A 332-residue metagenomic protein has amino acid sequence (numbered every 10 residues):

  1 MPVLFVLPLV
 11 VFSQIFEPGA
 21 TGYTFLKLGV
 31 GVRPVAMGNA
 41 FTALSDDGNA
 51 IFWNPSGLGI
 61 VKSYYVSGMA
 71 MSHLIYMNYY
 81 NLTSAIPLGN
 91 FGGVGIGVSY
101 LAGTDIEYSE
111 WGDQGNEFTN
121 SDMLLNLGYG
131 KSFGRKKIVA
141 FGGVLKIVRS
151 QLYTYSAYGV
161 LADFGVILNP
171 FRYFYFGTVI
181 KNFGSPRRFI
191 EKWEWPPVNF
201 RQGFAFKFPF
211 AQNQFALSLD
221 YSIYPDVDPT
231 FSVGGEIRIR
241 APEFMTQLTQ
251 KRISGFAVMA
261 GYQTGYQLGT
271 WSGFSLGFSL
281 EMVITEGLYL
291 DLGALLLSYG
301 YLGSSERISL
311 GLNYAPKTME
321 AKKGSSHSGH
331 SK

Functional and structural regions predicted by a protein language model:
M1-L7: Sec-dependent signal peptide recognition, specifically the positively charged N-region followed immediately by
L9-S13: Sec/Tat signal peptide C-region and signal peptidase I cleavage site
Q14-K332: Subset of outer-membrane beta-barrel
